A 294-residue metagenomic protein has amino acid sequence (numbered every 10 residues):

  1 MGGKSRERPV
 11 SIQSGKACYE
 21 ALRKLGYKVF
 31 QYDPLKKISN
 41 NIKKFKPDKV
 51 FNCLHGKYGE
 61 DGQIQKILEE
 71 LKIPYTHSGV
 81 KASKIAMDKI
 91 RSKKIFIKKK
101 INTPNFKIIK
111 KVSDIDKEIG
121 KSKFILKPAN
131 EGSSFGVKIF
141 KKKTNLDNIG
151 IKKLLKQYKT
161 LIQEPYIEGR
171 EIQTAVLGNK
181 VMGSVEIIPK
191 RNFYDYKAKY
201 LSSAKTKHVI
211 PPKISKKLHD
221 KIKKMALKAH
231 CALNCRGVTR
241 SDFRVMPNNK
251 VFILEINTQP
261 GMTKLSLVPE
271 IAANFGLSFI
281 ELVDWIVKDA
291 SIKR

Functional and structural regions predicted by a protein language model:
M1, Q13, K44, I85-R170: Active-site nucleotide/adenylate-binding loops and adjacent lid/helix of ATP-dependent enzymes
M1-K81, I85-M87, R91, K110-D116 (+2 more regions): ATP-binding N-terminal substructure of ATP-dependent carboxylate-amine bond-forming enzymes
V29, P74-Y75, T103, F124 (+1 more regions): Hydrophobic beta-strand scaffold residues
S133-S134, K190, N257-I271: Glycine-rich phosphate/pyrophosphate-binding beta-alpha loops
K143-K224, V245-F252: Phosphate-binding site of ATP-dependent enzymes
P165, T174-V176, H230-M262, A272: Conserved metal-phosphate-binding beta-hairpin within the catalytic cores of diverse ATP-dependent phosphoryl-transfer
E186-T239, L267-R294: Active-site "cap" helix and flanking loop/linker of ATP-utilizing ligase/carboxylase catalytic domains
